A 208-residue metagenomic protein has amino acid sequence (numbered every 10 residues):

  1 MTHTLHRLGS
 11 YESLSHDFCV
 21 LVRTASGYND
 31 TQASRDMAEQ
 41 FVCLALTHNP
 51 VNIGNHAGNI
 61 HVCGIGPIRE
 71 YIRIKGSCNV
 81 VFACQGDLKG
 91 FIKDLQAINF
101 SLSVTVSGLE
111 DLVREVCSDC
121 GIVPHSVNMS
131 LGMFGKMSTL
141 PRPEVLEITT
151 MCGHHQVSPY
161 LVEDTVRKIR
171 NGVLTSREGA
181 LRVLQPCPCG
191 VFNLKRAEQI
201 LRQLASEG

Functional and structural regions predicted by a protein language model:
M1-V166, S176-K195: Conserved mixed alpha/beta catalytic, RNA-binding, or beta-rich assembly cores of soluble enzyme, regulatory
N171-L174, Q203: C-terminal, charge/polar-rich interaction regions
P188-G208: Short flanking/linker segments adjacent to small metal-binding domains or redox-active Cys/His motifs
